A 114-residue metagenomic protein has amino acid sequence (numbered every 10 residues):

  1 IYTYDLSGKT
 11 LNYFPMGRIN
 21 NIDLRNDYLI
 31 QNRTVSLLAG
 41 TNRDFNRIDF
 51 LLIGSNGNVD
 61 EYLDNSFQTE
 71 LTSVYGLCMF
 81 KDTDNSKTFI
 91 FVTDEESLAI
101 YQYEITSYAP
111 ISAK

Functional and structural regions predicted by a protein language model:
I1, I90-V92, T106-I111: Extracellular cadherin-type adhesion modules in metazoan precursor proteins
Y2, D49, A99-Y101: WD40 beta-propeller blade core
D5-N46, E61-N65: Blade-loop segments of beta-propeller domains
I22, L77, A113-K114: Generic structural motif
D27-I30, F50-D60, T83, Y103-K114: Short loop/turn segments immediately following beta-strands, especially the blade-tip and inter-blade linker loops
V35-S36, Y101-Y103: Short, conserved, GDST-rich strand-edge loop motifs in beta-rich repeat architectures
T41-R43, T93-E96, I105: Short loop/turn segments immediately following the C-termini of beta-strands
N46-T88, V92-T93: Asp-box/WD-like beta-propeller blade repeats and closely related beta-sheet repeat scaffolds
